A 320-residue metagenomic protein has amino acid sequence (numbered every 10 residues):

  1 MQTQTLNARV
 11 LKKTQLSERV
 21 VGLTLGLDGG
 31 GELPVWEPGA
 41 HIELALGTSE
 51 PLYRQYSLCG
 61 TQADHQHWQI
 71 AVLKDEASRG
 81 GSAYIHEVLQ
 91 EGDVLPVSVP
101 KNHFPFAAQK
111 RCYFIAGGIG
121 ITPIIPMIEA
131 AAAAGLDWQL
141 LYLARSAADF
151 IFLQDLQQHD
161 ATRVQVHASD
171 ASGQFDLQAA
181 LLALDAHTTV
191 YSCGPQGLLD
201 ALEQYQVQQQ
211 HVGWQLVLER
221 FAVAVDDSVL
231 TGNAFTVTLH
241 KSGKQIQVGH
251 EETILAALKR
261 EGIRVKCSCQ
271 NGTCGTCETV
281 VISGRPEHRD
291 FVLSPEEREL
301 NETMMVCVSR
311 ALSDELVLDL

Functional and structural regions predicted by a protein language model:
Q2-V94, A144-A147: Ferredoxin-reductase
P38-A40, V229-F235, T273-G275: A short, compositionally biased
G47, P100-K101, I282: Short, surface-exposed secondary-structure boundary micro-motifs
A83-H240, Q247: FNR/FR-type flavoprotein reductase catalytic core
N233-K266: C-terminal accessory/binding modules appended to enzymatic or scaffolding proteins
A257-E261, K266, G275-L320: Iron-sulfur (Fe-S) cluster-binding segments and ferredoxin-like electron-carrier domains, especially [2Fe-2S]
